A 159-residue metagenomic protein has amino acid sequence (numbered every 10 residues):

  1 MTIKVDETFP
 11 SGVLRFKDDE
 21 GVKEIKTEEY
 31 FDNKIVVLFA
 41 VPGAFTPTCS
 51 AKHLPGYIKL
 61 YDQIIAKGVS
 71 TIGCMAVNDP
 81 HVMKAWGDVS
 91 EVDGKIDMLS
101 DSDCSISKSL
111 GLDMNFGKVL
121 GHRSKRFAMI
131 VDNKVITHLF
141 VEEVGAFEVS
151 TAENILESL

Functional and structural regions predicted by a protein language model:
M1-L159: Chalcogenol-based redox active-site neighborhoods
